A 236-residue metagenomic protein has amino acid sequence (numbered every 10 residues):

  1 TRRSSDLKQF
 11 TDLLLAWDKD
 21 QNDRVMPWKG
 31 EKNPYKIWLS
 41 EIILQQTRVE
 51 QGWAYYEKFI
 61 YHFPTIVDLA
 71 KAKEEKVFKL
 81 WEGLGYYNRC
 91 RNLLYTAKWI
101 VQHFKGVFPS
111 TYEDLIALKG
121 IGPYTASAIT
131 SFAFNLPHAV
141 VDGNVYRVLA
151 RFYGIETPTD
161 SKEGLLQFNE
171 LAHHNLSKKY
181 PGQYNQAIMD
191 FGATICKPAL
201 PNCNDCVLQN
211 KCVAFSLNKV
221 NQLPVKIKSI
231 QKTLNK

Functional and structural regions predicted by a protein language model:
T1-S4: Short, small-residue-biased leader/transition segments that mark boundaries at the very start of proteins
K8, L13-N202, L208-L217, N221-Q222: Catalytic cores of DNA base-excision repair glycosylases
V225-K236: Conserved N-terminal beta-strand and adjoining loop/helix that marks the start of the Nudix/MutT-like hydrolase domain
